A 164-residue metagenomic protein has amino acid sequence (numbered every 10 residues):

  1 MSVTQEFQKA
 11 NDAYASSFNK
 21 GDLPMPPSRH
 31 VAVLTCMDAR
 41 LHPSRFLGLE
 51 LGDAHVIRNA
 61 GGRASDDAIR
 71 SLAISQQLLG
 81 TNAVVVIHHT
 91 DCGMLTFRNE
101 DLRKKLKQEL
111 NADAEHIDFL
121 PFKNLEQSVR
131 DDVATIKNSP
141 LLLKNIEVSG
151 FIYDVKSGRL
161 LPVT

Functional and structural regions predicted by a protein language model:
M1-S28, G62-D67, I74-L79, M94-T164: Divalent-metal-activated hydrolytic enzyme cores
N11, V33, I57, V86 (+1 more regions): Divalent metal-coordination and catalytic microenvironments
S17-R70: Conserved beta-strand-loop surface patch within small alpha/beta domains used for substrate/adaptor or ligand engagement
L34-C36, I87, F151: Short hydrophobic segments within beta-strands
M37-A39, T90-M94: Gly/Ser/Thr-rich loops at beta-strand to alpha-helix junctions that form or flank small-molecule/cofactor-binding
F46, E50, N59, D91 (+2 more regions): Short glycine/serine/threonine-biased micro-segments
L79-C92: Ordered, amphipathic secondary-structure segments that act as subunit-interaction surfaces in large macromolecular
